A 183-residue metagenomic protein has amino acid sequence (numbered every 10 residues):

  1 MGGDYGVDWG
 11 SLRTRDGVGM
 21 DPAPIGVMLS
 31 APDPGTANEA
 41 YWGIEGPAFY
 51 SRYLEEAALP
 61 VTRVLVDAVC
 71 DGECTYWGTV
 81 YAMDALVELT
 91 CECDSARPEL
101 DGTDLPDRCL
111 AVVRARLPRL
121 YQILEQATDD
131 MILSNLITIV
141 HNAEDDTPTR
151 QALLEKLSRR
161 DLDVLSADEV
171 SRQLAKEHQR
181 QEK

Functional and structural regions predicted by a protein language model:
M1, P98-T103, V112, Q122-E125 (+2 more regions): Ser/Thr/Pro-rich, acidic low-complexity intrinsically disordered regulatory segments
G2-D71, G78-C109: Alpha-helical solenoid scaffolds in large eukaryotic transport, assembly, and signaling factors
G2-G6, L154-K183: Eukaryotic acidic, Ser/Thr-rich intrinsically disordered low-complexity regions
P24-G26, L65-V66, R119-L124, L153-L154: Buried hydrophobic core positions in alpha-solenoid tandem helical repeats
P34-N38, C74-Y76, Q126-M131, V164: Alpha-helix N-cap/helix-start positions at coil->helix boundaries
A37-I44, T79-A82, I132-I137, L153 (+1 more regions): Conserved hydrophobic register position within alpha-solenoid helical repeats
D107, L120, E125, D129-N135: Charged linear interaction tracts used for macromolecular binding and regulation
M131-E144, R150, K156, R160 (+1 more regions): Aromatic- and glycine-enriched pocket-lining scaffold segments that form the walls of small-molecule binding clefts
